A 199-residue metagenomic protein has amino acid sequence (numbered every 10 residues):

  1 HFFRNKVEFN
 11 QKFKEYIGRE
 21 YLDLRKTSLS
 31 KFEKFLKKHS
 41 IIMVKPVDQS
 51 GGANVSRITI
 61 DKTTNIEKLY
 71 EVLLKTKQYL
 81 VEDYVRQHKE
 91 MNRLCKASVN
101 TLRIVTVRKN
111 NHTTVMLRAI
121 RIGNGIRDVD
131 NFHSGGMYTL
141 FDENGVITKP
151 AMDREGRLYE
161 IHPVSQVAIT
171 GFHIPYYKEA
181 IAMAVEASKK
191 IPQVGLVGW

Functional and structural regions predicted by a protein language model:
F2-L102, V107-N110: Active-site nucleotide/adenylate-binding loops and adjacent lid/helix of ATP-dependent enzymes
D23-T27, I120, W199: Acidic carboxylate-rich catalytic motifs and surrounding loops in phosphoryl-/glycosyl-chemistry enzymes
I66-K68, N110-I122, I147-P150: Short, well-ordered strand-loop elements centered on a beta-strand within folded domains, enriched for acidic residues
V85, K89-C95, K109, N124-W199: A long amphipathic alpha-helix within ATP-dependent nucleotide-binding catalytic cores
V99-R103, V115, G198: Broad gene-expression machinery/nucleic-acid interaction feature
I104, L117-I120, S134, G145: Surface-exposed loop/linker segments characteristic of extracytoplasmic
